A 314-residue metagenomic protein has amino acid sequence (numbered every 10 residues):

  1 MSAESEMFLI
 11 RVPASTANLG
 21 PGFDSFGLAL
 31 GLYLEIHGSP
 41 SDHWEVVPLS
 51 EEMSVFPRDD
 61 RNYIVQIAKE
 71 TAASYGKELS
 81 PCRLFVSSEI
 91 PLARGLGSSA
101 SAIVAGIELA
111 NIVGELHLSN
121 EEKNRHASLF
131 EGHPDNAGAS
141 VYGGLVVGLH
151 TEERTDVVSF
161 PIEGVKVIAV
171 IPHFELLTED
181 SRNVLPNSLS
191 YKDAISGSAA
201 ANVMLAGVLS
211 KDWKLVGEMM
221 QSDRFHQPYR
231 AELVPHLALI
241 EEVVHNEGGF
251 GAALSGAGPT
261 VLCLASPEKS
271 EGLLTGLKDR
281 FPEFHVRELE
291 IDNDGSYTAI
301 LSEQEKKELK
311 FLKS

Functional and structural regions predicted by a protein language model:
M1-R94, I112, L116-L118, I291-D294 (+1 more regions): ATP-binding N-lobe of GHMP and related small-molecule kinases
R11-P13, A29, S140-G143, L149 (+2 more regions): Short beta-strand segments
L32, D42, G144, I171-L176 (+3 more regions): Glycine-rich beta-alpha junction loops
L32, L96-L118, V141-V146: DPxDG-like acidic metal-binding loop motif
P40, P172, C263-P267: Short beta-strand-to-loop capping motifs
L118-G164, A238, A252: Alpha/beta catalytic cores of group-transfer enzymes, especially the acyltransferase/condensing modules of polyketide
I171-A231: Active-site rim beta-loop-alpha module in soluble metabolic enzymes
V208-S314: Glycine-rich, charge-dense phosphate/pyrophosphate-binding loop(s) and the adjacent flexible "lid"/catalytic subdomain
